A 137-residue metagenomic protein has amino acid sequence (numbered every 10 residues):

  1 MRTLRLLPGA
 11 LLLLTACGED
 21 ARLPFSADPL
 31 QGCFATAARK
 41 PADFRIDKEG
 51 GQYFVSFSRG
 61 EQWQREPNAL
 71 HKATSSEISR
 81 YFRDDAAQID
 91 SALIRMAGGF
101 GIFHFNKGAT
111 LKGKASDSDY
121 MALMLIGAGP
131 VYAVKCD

Functional and structural regions predicted by a protein language model:
R2-G9: Sec-dependent signal peptide recognition, specifically the positively charged N-region followed immediately by
G9-L12, D119-Y120: Short N-terminal leader segment in a subset of presequences, especially plant chloroplast and some mitochondrial
L14-A16: C-terminal motif of bacterial Sec signal peptides marking the signal peptidase cleavage site
D20-W63, S91-A109: Short, solvent-exposed loop/hinge segments that bridge or flank secondary-structure elements
L23, Q64-S76, A115-D137: Edge beta-strand at a domain terminus
K40-A86, L125-G127: N-terminal glycine/threonine-rich, aromatic-flanked beta-hairpin/loop signature
E66-T110, A115-S118: N-terminal non-globular leader segments, chiefly Sec-dependent signal peptides
